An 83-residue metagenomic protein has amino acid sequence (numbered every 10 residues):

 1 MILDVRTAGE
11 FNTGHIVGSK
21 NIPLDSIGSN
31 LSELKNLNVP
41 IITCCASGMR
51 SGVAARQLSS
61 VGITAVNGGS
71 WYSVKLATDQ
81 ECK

Functional and structural regions predicted by a protein language model:
M1-R6: Short hydrophobic beta-strand that contains or immediately precedes a catalytic carboxylate
A8-P40, M49-K83: Rhodanese-like catalytic fold shared by cysteine-dependent sulfurtransferases and DSP/PTP-type phosphatases
C44: Short, surface-exposed ligand- or partner-binding patches at beta-edge/loop junctions that are enriched in aromatics
